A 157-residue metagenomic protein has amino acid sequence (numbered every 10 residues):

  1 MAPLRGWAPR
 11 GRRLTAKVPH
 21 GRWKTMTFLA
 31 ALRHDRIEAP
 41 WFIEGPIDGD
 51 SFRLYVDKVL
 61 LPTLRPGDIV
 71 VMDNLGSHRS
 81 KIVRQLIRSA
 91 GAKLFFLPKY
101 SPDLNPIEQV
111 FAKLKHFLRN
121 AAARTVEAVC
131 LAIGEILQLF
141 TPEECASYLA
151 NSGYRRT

Functional and structural regions predicted by a protein language model:
M1-T157: Short functional hotspots at interaction and active-site rims
